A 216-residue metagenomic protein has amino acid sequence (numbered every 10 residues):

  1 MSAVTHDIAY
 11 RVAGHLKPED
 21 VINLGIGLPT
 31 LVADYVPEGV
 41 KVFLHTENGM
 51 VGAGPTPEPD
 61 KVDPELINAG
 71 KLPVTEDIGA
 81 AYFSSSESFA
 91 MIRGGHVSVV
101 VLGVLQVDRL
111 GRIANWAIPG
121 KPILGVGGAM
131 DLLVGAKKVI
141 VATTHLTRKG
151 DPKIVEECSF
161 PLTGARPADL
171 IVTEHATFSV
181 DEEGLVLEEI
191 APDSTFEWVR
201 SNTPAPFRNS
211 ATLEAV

Functional and structural regions predicted by a protein language model:
M1-I78: N-terminal active-site beta-alpha-beta segment that forms phosphate/nucleotide-binding and substrate-recognition loops
A3-D7, E58-V216: Conserved phosphate- and dinucleotide-binding cores of soluble alpha/beta proteins, encompassing both enzyme active
